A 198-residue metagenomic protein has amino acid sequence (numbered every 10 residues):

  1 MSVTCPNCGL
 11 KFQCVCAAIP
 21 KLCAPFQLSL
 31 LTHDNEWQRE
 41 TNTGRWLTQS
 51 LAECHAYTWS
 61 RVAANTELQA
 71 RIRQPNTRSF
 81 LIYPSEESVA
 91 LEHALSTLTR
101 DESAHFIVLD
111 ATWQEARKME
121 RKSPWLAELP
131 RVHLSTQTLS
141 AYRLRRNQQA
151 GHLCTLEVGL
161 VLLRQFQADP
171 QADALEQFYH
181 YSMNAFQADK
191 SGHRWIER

Functional and structural regions predicted by a protein language model:
C5-C8: Short cysteine-rich clusters marking metal-coordination/redox-active sites
K11-C14: Cys/His-rich microdomains that often coordinate metals
A17-R45: Short microdomains enriched in Cys/His and/or Lys/Arg
H33, A111, T136: Cofactor-binding loop segments of dinucleotide-utilizing enzymes, especially the Rossmann-like FAD- and NAD(P)+-binding
T41, T66-E67, S140-R145: Short, charged, surface-exposed secondary-structure boundary motifs
L51-R121: S-adenosyl-L-methionine/SAH cofactor-binding core of RNA-modifying enzymes
H105, Q114, K118, K122-R198: C-terminal folded domains that constitute the principal catalytic or ligand-binding module of multi-domain proteins
